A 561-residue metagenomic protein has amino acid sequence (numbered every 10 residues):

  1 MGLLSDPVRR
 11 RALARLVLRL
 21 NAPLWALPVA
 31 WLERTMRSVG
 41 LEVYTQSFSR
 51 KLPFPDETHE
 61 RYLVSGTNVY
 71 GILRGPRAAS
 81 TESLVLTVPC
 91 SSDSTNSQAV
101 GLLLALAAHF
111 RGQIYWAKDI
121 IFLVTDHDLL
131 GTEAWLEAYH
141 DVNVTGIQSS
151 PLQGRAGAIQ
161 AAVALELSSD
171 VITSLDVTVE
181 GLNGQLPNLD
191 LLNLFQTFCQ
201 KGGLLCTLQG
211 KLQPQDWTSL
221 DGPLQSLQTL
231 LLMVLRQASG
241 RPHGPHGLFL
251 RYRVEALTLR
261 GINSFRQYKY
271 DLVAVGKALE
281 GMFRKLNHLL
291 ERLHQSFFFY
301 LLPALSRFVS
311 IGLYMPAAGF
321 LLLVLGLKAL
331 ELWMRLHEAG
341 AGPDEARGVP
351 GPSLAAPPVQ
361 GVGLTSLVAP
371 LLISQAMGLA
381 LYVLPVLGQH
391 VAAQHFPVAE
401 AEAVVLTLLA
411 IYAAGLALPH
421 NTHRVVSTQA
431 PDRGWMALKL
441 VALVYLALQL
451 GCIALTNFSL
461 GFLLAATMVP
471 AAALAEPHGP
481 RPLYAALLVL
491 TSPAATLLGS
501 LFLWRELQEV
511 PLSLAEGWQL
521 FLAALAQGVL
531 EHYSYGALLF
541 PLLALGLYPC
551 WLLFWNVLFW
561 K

Functional and structural regions predicted by a protein language model:
G2-L4, A14-L27, F54-E60, T87-N96 (+4 more regions): Second-shell loop/turn segments in exported
L4-P76: A non-catalytic alpha/beta surface segment that caps or lines the substrate-entry region of metallo-dependent hydrolase
Q46-T58, I120-E133, K211-D221: Acidic helix-start/capping segments at beta-turn-to-alpha-helix junctions
S83-E133, A414-L418, L438-L448, A465-P477 (+1 more regions): Alpha-helical metal-binding/catalytic segments enriched in His/Glu/Asp
S92-L192: Acidic/histidine-rich catalytic neighborhood of metal-dependent amide-processing enzymes
I159-A161, L167-E291, Q295: Active-site-adjacent substrate-binding region of metalloamidase/peptidase-like peptide-processing proteins
K201, R236, R251, R260-G351 (+2 more regions): His/Asp/Glu-rich mid-to-C-terminal helical/loop segments that flank catalytic regions of hydrolases
I311-K561: Alpha-helical transmembrane segments of integral membrane proteins
